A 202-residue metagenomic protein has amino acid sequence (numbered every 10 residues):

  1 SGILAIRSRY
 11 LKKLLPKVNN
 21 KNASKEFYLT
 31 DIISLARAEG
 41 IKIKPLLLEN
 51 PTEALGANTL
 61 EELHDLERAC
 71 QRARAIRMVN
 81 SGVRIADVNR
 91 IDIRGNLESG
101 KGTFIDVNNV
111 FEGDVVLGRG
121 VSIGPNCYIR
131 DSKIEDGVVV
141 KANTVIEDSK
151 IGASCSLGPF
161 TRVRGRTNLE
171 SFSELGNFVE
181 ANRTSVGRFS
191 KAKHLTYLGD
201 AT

Functional and structural regions predicted by a protein language model:
S1-Q71: Catalytic-core segments of class I nucleotidyltransferases/pyrophosphorylases that form NMP-activated intermediates
P16-N19, G40, E49, I76 (+5 more regions): A near-ubiquitous, low-amplitude feature marking generic local secondary-structure context
N58-R90: Hydrophobic helical membrane-anchoring modules
R84-T202: Structural signal for interior beta-strand "rungs" in well-ordered beta-sheet cores of soluble enzyme domains
